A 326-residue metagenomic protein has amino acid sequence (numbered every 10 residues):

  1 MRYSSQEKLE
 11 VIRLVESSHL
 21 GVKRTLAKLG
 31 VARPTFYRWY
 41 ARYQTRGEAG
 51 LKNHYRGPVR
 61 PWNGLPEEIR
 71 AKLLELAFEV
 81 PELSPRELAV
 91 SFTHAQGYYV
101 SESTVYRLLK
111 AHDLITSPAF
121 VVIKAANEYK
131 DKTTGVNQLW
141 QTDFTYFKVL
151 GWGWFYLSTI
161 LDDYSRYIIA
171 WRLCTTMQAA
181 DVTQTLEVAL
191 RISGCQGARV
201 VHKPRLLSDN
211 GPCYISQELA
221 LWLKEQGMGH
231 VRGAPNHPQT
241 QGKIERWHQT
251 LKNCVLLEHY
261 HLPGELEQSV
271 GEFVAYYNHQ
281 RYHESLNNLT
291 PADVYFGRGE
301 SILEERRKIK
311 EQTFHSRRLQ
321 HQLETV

Functional and structural regions predicted by a protein language model:
R2, K224-M228, Q249-V326: C-terminal domain-tail junction helix/linker
Y3-L20, R70-E79: Short, amphipathic alpha-helical "recognition" segments used to contact nucleic acids or chromatin
R24-L29, L88, F92: Short alpha-helical "recognition helix" segments of helix-turn-helix
A32-T35, S101: Short coil turns linking two alpha-helices in DNA-binding domains
A41, E48-L139, H237-P238, F296-G299: Basic, flexible linker segments flanking DNA-binding modules in nucleic acid-interacting mobile-element proteins
E68, Y98-Y99, R107-L161, Y167 (+3 more regions): Mobile-element integrase/transposase regions, centering on the N-terminal DNA-binding/Zn-coordinating module
L186, G197-S216, A234-N236, N287-A292: Acidic/histidine-rich, metal-coordinating catalytic segments
K203-N210, K224-K243, L257-P263: RNase H-like polynucleotidyl transferase catalytic core
